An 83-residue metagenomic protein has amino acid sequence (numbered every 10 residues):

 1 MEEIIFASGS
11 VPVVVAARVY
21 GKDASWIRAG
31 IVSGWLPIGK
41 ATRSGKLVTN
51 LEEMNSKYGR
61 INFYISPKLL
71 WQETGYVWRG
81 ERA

Functional and structural regions predicted by a protein language model:
M1-E2, K22, L51-E52, Q72 (+1 more regions): Intrinsic disorder/low-complexity signal
M1-G9: A detector for short, charged/polar N-terminal pre-domain segments
S10-P12, G30, P37-I38, Q72-G75: A generic structural signal for ordered secondary structure
P12-V13, D23, S66: Residues that mark the N-terminal boundary/hinge immediately upstream of a DNA-recognition element
V15-A17: Short alpha-helical "recognition helix" segments of helix-turn-helix
V19-N62: Major-groove DNA-recognition helix of helix-turn-helix-type DNA-binding domains
M54-A83: A short, Lys/Arg-enriched interface patch at domain edges and termini
